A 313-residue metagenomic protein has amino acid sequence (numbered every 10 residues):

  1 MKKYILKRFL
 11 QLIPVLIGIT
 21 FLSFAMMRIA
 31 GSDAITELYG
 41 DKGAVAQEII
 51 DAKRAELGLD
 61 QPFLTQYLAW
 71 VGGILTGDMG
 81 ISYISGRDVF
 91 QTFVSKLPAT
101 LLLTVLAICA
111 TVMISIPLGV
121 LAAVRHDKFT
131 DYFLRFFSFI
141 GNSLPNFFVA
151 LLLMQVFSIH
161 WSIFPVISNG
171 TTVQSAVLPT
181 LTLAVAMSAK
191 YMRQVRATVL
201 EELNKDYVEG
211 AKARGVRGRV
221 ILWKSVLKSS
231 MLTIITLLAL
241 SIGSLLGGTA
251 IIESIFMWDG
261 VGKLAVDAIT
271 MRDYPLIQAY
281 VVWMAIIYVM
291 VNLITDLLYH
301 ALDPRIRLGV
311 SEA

Functional and structural regions predicted by a protein language model:
K2-K3, F93, L97-T130, N146 (+1 more regions): Alpha-helical transmembrane segments of integral membrane proteins, especially multi-pass inner/plasma-membrane
L6-R8, I13, L153: Hydrophobic alpha-helical segments of polytopic membrane proteins
L10-P14, F63, V105, I277: Membrane-interface helix starts
L16-T65, S162-L178: Hydrophobic alpha-helical transmembrane segments of membrane transport/permease proteins and related membrane-embedded
I17-F21, V105-C109, F148-Q155, V282: Hydrophobic alpha-helical transmembrane segments of multi-pass integral membrane proteins
L22-I29, G58, G72, F136-P165 (+1 more regions): Membrane-water interface segments at the C-terminal ends of transmembrane alpha-helices in multi-pass inner-membrane
G43, L151-I163, S254-G262: Peri-membrane helix termini and adjoining interfacial loops of integral membrane proteins
L59-I116: An internal, D/E-rich "acidic patch" concept
